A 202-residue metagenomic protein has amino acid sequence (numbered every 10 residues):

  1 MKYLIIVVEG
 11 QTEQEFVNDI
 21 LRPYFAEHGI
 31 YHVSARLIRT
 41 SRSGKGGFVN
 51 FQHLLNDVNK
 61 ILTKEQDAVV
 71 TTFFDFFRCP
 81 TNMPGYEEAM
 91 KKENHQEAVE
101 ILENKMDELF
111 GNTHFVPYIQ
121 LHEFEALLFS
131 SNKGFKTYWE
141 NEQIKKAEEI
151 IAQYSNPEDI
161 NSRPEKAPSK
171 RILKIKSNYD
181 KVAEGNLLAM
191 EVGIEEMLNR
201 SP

Functional and structural regions predicted by a protein language model:
M1-I5: Extreme N-terminal starter segment of soluble prokaryotic enzymes
I6-E15: Catalytic nucleophile-elbow at a beta strand-turn-alpha helix junction centered on a G-D-S/GDSL motif, marking
Q14-S41, L55-P202: C-terminal accessory helical subdomains adjacent to catalytic cores in phosphodiester- and nucleotide-handling enzymes
R42-H53: Charged, often glycine-rich, active-site loop that binds/positions anionic groups
